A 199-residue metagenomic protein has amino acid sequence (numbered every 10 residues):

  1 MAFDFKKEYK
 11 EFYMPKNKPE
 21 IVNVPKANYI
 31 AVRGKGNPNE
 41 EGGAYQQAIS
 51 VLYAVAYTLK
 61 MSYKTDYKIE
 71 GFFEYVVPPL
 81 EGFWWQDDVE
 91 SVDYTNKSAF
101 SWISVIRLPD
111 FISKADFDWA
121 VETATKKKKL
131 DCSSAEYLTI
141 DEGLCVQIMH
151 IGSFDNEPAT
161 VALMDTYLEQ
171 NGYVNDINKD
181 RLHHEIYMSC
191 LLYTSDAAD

Functional and structural regions predicted by a protein language model:
M1-D93, I106-S133, P158-A159, T166: ATP/Mg2+-dependent ligation/transfer catalytic cores
V24-K35, K97-I103, L138-M149: Glycine-rich, often proline-containing surface loops adjacent to acidic residues and nearby aromatics that form
G34-G36, I106-L108, M149-G152, M188-C190: Short, structured patches in soluble enzyme cores that scaffold and shape functional sites
Y67-E74, N175-H184: A short coil-to-beta-strand element that immediately follows conserved catalytic motifs
M149-L182: Short, hydrophobic/π-rich interface segment
L182-L192: Low-complexity, intrinsically disordered Gly/Pro/Thr-rich segments
Y193-D199: Conserved small/polar residues in nucleotide/adenosyl-binding loops
